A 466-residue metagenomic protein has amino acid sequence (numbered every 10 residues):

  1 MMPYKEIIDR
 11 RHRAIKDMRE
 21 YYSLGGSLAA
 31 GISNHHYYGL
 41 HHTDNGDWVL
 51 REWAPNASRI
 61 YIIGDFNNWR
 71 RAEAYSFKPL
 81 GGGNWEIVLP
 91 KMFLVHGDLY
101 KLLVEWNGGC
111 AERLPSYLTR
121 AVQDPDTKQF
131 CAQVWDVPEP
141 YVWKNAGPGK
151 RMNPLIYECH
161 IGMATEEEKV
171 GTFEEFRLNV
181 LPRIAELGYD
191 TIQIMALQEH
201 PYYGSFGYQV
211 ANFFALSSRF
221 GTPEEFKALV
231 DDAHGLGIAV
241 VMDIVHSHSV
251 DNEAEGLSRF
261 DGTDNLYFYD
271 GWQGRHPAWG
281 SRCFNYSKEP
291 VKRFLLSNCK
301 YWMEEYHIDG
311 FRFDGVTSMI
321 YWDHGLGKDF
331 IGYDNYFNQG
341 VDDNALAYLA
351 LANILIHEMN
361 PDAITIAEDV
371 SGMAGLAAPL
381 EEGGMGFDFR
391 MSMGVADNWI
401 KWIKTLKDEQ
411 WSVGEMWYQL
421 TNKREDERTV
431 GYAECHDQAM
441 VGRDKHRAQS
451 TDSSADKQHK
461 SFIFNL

Functional and structural regions predicted by a protein language model:
M1-V49, R70, S76-E158, M163-E168 (+1 more regions): The feature marks proteins involved in alpha-glucan
L40, F77, V134-W135, F213 (+5 more regions): Short clusters of hydrophobic/aromatic residues that line enzyme substrate/ligand-binding pockets
W53-I60: Short proline/glycine-enriched turn/loop motifs at strand-loop junctions of beta-rich domains
I62-G64: Conserved aromatic beta-strand anchor motif in extracellular beta-sandwich/beta-rich domains
V122, P140, K144-R151, I156 (+1 more regions): Substrate-binding/active-site clefts of carbohydrate-active enzymes
Q123, H307-D309, G327-L466: Conserved alpha/beta catalytic core and glycan-binding cleft of carbohydrate-active enzymes
